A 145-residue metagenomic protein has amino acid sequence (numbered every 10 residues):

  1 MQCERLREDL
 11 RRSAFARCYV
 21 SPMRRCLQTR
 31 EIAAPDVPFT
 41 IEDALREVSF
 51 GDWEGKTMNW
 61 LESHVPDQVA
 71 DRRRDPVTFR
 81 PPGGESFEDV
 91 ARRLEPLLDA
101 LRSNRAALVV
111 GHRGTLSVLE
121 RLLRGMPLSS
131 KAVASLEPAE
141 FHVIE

Functional and structural regions predicted by a protein language model:
M1-Q28, R80-L94: Loop-to-helix element that buttresses phosphate recognition and phosphoryl-transfer chemistry
L10, L98-L101: Short hydrophobic patches on amphipathic alpha-helices that form coiled-coil/helix-mediated interaction surfaces
L10-A44, A70, L122-L123, E145: Conserved histidine-centered catalytic loops in small-molecule metabolism enzymes
R25-L27, E47-V48, T115-V118: Short, active-site-adjacent cap segments at secondary-structure transitions
A33-R93: Phosphate-handling substructures
D52-W53, L119-R121: Short, well-ordered secondary-structure micro-motifs
S103-T115: Generic beta-sheet signal
R124-E145: Domain-level recognition of soluble alpha/beta enzyme cores, biased toward histidine phosphatases/phosphomutases
